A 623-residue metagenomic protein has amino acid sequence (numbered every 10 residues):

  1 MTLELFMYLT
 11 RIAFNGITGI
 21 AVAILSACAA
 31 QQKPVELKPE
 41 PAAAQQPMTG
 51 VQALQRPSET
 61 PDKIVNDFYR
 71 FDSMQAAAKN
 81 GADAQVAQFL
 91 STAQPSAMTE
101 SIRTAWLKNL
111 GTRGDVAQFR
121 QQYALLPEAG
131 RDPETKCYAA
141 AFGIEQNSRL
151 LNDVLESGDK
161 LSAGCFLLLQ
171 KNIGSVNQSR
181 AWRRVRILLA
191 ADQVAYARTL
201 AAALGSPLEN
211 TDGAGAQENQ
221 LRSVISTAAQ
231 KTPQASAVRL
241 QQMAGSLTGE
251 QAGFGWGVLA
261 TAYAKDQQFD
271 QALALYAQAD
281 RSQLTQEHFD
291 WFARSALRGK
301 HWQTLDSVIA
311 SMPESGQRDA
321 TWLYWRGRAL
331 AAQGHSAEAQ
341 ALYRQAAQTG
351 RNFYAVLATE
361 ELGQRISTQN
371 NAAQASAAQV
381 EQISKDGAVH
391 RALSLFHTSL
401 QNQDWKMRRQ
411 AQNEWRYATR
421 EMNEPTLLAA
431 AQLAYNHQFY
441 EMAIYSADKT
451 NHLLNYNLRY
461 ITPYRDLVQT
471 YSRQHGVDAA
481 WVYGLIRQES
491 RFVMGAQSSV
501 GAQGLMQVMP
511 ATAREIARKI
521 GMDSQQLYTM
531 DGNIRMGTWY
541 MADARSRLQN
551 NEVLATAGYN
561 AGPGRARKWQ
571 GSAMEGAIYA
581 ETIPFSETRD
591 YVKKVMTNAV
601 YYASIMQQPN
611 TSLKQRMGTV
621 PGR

Functional and structural regions predicted by a protein language model:
S26-A27: C-terminal motif of bacterial Sec signal peptides marking the signal peptidase cleavage site
E36-E40, P61-R70, G81-A82, P95-A105 (+15 more regions): Generic helix N-cap/helix-start motif at coil->alpha-helix transitions
M74-A78, S91, R103-K108, W256-Q267 (+1 more regions): Alpha-helical adaptor scaffolds
N80, N109, R113, I144-Q146 (+7 more regions): Structural motif corresponding to the intra-repeat A-B loop/turn of tetratricopeptide repeats
V238-S246, A274, Q333, E338 (+3 more regions): Catalytic glycan-binding domains that act on GlcNAc-containing polysaccharides
